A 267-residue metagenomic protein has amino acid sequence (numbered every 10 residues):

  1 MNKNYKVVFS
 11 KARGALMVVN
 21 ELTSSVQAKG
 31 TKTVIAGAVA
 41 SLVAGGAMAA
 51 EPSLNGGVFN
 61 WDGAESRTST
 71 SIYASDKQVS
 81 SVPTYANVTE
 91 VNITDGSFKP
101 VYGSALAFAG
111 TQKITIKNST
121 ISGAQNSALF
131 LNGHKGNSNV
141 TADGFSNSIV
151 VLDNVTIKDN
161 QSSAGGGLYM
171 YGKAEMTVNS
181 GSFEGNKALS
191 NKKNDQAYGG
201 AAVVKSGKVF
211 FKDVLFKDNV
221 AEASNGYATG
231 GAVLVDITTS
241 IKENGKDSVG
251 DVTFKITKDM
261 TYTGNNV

Functional and structural regions predicted by a protein language model:
M1-K6: Short acidic, Pro/Gly- and aromatic-enriched capping/linker segments at domain boundaries
V8-A49: Gram-negative bacterial Sec-dependent N-terminal signal peptides
P52-Y102, L106-N126, L131-Q161, Y169-K193 (+2 more regions): Surface-exposed loop/turn motifs in large extracellular/passenger domains
